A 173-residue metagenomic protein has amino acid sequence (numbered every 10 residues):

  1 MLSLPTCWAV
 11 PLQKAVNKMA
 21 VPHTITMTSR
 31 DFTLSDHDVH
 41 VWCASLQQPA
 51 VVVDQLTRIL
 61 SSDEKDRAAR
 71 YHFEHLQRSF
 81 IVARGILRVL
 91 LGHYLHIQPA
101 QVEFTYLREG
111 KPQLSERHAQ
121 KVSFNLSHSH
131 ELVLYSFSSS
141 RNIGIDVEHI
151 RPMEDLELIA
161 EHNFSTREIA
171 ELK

Functional and structural regions predicted by a protein language model:
L2-K173: Core catalytic alpha/beta fold that binds nucleotide/phospho-ligands
